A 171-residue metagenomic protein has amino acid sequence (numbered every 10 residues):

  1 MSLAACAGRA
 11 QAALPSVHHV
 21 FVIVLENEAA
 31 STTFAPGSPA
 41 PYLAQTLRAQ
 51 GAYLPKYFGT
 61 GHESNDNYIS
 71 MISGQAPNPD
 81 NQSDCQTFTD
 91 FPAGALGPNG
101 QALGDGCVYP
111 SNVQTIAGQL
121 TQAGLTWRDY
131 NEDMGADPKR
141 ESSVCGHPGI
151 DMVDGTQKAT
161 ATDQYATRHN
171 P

Functional and structural regions predicted by a protein language model:
M1-A5: Bacterial N-terminal signal peptides
C6, A10-P171: N-terminal pro-sequences and low-complexity stem/linker regions of secreted or lumenal proteins
